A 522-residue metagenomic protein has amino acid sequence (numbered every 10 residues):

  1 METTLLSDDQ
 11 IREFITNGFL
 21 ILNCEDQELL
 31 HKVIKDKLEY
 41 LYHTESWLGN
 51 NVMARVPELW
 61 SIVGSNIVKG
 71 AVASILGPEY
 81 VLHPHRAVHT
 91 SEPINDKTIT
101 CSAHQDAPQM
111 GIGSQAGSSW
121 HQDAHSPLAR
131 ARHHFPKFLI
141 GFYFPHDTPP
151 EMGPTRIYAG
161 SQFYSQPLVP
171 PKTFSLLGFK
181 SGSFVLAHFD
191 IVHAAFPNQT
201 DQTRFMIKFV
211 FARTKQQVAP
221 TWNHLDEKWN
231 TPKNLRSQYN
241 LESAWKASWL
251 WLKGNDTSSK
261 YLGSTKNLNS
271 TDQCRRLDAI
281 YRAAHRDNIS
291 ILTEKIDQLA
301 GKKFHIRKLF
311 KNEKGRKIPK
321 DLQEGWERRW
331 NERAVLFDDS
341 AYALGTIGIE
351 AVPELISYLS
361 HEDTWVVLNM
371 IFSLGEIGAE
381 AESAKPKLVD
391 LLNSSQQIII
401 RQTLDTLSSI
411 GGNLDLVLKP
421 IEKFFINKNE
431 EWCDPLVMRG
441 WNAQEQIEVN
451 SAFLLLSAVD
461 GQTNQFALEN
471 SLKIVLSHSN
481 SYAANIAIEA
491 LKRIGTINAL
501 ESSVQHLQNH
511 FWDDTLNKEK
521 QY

Functional and structural regions predicted by a protein language model:
M1-V81, K253-N267, T271-R276, I280-Y281 (+7 more regions): N-terminal auxiliary "cap/dimerization" subdomain that precedes the catalytic jelly-roll/cupin core of mononuclear
E2, L6-N17, D26-S181, F189-A194 (+2 more regions): Non-heme Fe(II) oxygenase catalytic core, chiefly the N-lobe of the double-stranded beta-helix
I191-Y281, H285, I289: Non-heme Fe(II)/2-oxoglutarate
L241-D256, C274-R286, K308-K320, E324-E350 (+7 more regions): Structural detector for internal amphipathic alpha-helices that build alpha-solenoid repeat scaffolds
L262-T265, L292-L299, L322-W326, E354-I356 (+5 more regions): Buried hydrophobic core positions in alpha-solenoid tandem helical repeats
K266-N269, A300-H305, W326-W330, S360-T364 (+5 more regions): Solenoid-like repeat scaffolds
S502-Y522: Terminal, low-structured helical/coil segments at or just beyond the last alpha-helical repeat
